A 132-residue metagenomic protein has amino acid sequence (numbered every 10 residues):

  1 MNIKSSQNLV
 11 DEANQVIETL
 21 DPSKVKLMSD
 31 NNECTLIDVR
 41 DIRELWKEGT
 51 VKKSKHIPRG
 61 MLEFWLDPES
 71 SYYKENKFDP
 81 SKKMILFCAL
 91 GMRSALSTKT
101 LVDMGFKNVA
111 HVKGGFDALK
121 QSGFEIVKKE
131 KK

Functional and structural regions predicted by a protein language model:
M1-C34, I42-K83, M92-K132: Rhodanese-like catalytic fold shared by cysteine-dependent sulfurtransferases and DSP/PTP-type phosphatases
I37: Active-site flanking residues adjacent to catalytic metal/cofactor-binding acidic residues
F87: Short, surface-exposed ligand- or partner-binding patches at beta-edge/loop junctions that are enriched in aromatics
